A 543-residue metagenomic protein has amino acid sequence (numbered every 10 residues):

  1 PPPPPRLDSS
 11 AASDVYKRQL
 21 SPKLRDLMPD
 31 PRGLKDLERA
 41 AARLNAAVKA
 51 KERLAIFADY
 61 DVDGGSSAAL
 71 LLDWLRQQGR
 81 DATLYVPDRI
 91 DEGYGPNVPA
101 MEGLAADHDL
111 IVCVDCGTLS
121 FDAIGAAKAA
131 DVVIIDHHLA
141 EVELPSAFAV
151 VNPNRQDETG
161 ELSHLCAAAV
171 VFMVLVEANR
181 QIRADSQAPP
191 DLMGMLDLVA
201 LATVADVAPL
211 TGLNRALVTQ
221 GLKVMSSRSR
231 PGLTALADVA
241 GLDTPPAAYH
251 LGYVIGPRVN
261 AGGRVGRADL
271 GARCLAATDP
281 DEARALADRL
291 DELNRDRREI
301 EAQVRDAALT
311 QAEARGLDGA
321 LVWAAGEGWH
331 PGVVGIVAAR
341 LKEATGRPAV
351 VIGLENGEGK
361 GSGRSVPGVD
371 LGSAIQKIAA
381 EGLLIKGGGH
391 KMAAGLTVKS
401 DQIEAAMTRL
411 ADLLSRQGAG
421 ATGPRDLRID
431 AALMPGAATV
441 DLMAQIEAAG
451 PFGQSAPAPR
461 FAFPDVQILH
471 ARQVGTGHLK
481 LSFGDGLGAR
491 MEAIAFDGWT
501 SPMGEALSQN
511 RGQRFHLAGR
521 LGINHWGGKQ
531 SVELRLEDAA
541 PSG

Functional and structural regions predicted by a protein language model:
P1-Y16: Short, small-residue-biased leader/transition segments that mark boundaries at the very start of proteins
P2, R6, D61-S66, E161-A169 (+1 more regions): Short, conserved micro-motifs enriched in small and acidic residues
P2-P5, H137-H138, P153, H330 (+2 more regions): Histidine-centered active-site/metal-ligand motif
S9, V112, N260, I446 (+1 more regions): A residue-level signal for conserved active-site and pocket-lining positions in enzyme catalytic cores
S13-D109, A129, R180-Q402: Hydrophobic helix-and-loop "lid/oligomerization" segment in the mid-to-C-terminal part of catalytic domains
A50, G212, E282-A324, V369 (+1 more regions): Mid-to-C-terminal polyanion-binding domains and interfaces
L70, P145-D185, L192-V204: Short alpha-helices
V114-C166: Histidine/acidic-residue-rich, glycine-tolerant segments that coordinate divalent metal ions
